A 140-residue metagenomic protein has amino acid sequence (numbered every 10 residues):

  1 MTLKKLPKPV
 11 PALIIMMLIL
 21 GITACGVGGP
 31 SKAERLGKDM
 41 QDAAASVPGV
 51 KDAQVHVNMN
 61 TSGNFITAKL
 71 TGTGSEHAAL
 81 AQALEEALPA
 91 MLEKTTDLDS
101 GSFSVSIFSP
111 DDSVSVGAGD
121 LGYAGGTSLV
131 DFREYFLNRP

Functional and structural regions predicted by a protein language model:
T2-L13: Bacterial N-terminal signal peptides that target proteins for export
G21-A24: C-terminal motif of bacterial Sec signal peptides marking the signal peptidase cleavage site
G26-P30: Bacterial signal peptide processing site
G37-A43, A78-D99: Short, non-transmembrane amphipathic alpha-helical segments
V47-G72: Short edge beta-strands and adjacent turn/loop segments
K51, N64-I66, D99-F103, D112: Envelope-exposed proteins and targeting segments
T73-H77: Helix N-cap motif at beta-to-alpha junctions
S104-P140: Polar/charged, Gly/Pro-rich intrinsically disordered segments
